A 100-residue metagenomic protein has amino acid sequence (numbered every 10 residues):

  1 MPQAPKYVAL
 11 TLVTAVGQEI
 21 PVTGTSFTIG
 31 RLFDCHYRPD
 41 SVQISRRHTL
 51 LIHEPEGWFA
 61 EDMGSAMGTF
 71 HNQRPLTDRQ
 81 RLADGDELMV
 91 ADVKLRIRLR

Functional and structural regions predicted by a protein language model:
M1-V42, I52, M89-V93: Intrinsically disordered, low-complexity acidic Ser/Thr-rich regulatory segments
G17, F27, D34, I44 (+5 more regions): Residue-level signature for short turns and capping positions that connect secondary-structure elements
E19, H53, F70-R100: C-terminal boundary/linker segments immediately following FHA domains
I29, R47-E61, S65-H71, G85 (+1 more regions): Short hydrophobic/aromatic patches on the structural cores and recognition surfaces of FHA
